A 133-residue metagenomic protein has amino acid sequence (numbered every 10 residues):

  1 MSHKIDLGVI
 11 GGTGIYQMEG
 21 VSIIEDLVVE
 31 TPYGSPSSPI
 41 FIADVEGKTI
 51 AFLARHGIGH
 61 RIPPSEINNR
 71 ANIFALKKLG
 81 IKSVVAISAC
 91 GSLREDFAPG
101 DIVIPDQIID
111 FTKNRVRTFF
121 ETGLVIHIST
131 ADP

Functional and structural regions predicted by a protein language model:
S2-A131: Metabolite-binding pocket within alpha/beta catalytic cores that recognizes anionic/polar moieties
